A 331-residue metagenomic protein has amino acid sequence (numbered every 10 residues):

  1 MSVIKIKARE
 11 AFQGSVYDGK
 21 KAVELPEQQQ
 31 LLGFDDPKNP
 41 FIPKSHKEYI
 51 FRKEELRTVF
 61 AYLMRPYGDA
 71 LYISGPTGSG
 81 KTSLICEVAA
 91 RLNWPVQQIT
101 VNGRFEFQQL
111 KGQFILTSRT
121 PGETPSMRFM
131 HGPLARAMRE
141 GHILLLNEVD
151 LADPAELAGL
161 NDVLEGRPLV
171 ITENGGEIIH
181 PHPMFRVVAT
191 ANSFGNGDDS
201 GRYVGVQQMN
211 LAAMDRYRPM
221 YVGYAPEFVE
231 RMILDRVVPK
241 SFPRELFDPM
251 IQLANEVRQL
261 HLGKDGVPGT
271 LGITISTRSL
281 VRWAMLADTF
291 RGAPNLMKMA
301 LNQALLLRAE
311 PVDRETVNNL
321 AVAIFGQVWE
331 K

Functional and structural regions predicted by a protein language model:
M1-K331: C-terminal regulatory/interaction module of P-loop NTP-utilizing enzymes
